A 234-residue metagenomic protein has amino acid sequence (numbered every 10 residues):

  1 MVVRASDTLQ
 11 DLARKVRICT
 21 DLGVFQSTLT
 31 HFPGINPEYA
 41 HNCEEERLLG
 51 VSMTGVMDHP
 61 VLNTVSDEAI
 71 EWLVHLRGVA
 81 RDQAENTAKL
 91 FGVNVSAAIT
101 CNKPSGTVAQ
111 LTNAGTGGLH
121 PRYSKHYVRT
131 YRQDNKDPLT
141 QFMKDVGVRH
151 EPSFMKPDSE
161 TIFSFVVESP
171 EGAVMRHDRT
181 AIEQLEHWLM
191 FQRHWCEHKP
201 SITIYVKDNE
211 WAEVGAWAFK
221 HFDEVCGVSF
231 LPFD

Functional and structural regions predicted by a protein language model:
M1-I35, Y39, E45, P104 (+1 more regions): Catalytic alpha/beta core of large soluble enzyme barrels
T20, R47-L49, R81: Hydrophobic alpha-helical segments
L22-F25, S52, Q83: Amphipathic, well-ordered alpha-helical segments in soluble domains
T30-P37, G55-P104: Internal maturation/activation junctions in enzymes
E45-R47, L73-V74: A short, ordered amphipathic alpha-helix with a cationic face
E46-N63, H221: Extended amphipathic alpha-helical segments enriched in small hydrophobics
A97, Q110-L111: Short capping micro-motif at the N-terminus of alpha-helices
